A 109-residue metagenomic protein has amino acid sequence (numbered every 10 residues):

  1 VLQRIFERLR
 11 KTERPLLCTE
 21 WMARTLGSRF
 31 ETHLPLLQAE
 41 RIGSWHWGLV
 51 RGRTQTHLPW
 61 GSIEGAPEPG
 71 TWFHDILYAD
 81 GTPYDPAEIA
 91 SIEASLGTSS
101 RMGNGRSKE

Functional and structural regions predicted by a protein language model:
V1-E109: Substrate-binding clefts and catalytic carboxylate motifs of secreted carbohydrate-active enzymes
